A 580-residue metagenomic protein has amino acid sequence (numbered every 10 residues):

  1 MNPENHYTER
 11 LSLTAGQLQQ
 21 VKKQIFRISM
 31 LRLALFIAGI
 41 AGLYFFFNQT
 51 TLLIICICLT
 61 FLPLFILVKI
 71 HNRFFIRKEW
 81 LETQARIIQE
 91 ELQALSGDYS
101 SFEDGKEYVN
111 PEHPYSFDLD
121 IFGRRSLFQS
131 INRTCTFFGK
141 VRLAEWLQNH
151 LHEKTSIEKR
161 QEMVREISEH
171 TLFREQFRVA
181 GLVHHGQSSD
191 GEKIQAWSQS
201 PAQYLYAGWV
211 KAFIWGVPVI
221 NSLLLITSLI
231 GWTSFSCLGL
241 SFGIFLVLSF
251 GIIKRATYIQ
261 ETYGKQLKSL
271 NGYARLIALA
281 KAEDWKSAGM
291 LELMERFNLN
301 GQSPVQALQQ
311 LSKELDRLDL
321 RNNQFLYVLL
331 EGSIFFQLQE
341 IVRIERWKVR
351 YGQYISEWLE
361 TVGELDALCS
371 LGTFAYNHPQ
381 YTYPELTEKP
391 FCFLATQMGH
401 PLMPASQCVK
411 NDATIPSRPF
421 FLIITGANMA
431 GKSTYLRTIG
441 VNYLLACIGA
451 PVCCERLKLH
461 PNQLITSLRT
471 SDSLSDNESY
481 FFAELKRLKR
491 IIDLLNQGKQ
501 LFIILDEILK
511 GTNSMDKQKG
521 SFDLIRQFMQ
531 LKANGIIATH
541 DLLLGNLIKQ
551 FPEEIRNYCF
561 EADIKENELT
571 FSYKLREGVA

Functional and structural regions predicted by a protein language model:
M1-A427, T434-L464, K486-R487: Alpha-helical coupling/stalk and coiled-coil linker elements that connect catalytic or binding modules and transmit
L371, N377-A580: ATPase nucleotide-binding head domains, primarily ABC-like/P-loop NTPase cores
